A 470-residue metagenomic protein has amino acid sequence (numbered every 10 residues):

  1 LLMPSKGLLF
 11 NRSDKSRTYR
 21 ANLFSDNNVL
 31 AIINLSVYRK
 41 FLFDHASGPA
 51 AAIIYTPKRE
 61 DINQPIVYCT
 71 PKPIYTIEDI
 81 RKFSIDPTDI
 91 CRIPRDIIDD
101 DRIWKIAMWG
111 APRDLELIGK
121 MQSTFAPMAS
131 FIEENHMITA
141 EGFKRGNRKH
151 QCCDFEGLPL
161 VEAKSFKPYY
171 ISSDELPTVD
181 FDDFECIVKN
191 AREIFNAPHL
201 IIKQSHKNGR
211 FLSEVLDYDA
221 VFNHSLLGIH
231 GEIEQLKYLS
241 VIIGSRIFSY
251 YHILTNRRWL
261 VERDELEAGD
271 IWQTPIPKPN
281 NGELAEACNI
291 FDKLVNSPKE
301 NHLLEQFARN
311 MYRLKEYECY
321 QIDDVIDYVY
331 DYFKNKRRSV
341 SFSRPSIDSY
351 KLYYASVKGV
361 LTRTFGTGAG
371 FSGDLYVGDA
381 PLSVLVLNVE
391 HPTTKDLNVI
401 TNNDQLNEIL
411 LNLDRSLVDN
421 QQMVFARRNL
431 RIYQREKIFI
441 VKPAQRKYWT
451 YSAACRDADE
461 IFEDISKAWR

Functional and structural regions predicted by a protein language model:
L1-N147, V221-L226, D264-W272: Signature of N6-adenine DNA methyltransferases within the class I
M3, D100-K144, E156-G157, K164 (+1 more regions): Non-catalytic DNA-recognition/assembly elements of restriction-modification systems
M3-P4, N11-D14, T18, F24-N27 (+11 more regions): Generic recognition of stable, solvent-exposed alpha-helical segments in well-folded globular domains
L8-R12, R39-L42, I62, K167-Y170 (+3 more regions): Flexible loop/turn segments at secondary-structure boundaries
R12-K15, S172, I253-T255: Short, solvent-exposed loop/turn and secondary-structure capping segments
E60-I62, E193, H224-Q273, N280-E286 (+2 more regions): Basic, amphipathic alpha-helical recognition segments used for DNA target recognition
N63-Q64, Y169-S172, R210-E214, K237-L239 (+1 more regions): Short helix/loop capping segments that flank catalytic or ligand/cofactor-binding pockets
D100-G228, E232: Polyanion-binding catalytic cores of nucleic-acid enzymes and NTP/SAM-utilizing transferases
